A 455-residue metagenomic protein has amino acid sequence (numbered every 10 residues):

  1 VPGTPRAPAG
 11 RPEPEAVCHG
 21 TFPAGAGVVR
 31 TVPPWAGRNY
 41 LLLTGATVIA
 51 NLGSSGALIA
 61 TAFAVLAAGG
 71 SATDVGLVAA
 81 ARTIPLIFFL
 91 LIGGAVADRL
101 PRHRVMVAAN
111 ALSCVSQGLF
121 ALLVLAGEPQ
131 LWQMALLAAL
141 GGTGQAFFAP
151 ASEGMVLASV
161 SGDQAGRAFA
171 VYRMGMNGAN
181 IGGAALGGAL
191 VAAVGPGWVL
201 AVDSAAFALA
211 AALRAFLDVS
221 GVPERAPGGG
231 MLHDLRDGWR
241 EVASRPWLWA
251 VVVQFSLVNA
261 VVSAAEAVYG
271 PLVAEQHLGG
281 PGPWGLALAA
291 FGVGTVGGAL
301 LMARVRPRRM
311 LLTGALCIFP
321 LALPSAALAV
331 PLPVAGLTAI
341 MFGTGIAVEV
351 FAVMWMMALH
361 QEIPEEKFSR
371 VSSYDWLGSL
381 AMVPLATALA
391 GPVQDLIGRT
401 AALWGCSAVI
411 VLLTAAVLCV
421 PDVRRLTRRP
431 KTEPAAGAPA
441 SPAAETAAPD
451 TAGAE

Functional and structural regions predicted by a protein language model:
P2-A454: Alpha-helical transmembrane-bundle signature of multi-pass membrane transport and export proteins
